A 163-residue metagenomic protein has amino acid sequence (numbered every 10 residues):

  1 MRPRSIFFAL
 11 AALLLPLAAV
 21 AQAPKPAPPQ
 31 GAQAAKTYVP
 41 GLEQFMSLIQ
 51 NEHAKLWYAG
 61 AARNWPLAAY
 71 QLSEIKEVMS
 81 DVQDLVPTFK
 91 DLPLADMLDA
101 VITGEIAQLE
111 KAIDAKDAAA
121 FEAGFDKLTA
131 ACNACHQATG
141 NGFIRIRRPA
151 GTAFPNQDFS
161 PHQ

Functional and structural regions predicted by a protein language model:
M1-S5: Positively charged n-region of N-terminal signal peptides that target proteins for export
F7-A18: Bacterial N-terminal signal peptides
K25-Q163: Sequence context surrounding c-type heme c attachment/ligation sites in exported
